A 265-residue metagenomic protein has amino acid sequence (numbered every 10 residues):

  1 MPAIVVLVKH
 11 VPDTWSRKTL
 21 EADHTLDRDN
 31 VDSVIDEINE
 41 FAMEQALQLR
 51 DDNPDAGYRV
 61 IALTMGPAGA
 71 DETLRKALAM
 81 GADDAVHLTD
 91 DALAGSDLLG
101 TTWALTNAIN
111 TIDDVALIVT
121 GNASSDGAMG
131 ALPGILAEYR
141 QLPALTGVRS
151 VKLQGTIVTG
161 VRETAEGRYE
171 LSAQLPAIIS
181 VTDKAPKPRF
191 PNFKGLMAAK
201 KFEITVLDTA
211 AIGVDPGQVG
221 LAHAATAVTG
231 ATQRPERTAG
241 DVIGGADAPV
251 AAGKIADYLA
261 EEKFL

Functional and structural regions predicted by a protein language model:
M1-L265: N-terminal glycine-rich FAD/FM-binding segment characteristic of electron-transfer flavoproteins
